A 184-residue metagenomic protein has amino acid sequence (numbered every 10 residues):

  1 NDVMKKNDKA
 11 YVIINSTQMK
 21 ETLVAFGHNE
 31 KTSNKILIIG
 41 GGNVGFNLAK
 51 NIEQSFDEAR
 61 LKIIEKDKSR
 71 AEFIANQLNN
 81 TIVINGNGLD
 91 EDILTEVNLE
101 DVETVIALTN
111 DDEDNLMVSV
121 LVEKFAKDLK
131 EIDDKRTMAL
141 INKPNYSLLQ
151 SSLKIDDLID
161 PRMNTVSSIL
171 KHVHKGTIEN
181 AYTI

Functional and structural regions predicted by a protein language model:
N1-I184: Cytosolic regulatory regions of ion transport systems
